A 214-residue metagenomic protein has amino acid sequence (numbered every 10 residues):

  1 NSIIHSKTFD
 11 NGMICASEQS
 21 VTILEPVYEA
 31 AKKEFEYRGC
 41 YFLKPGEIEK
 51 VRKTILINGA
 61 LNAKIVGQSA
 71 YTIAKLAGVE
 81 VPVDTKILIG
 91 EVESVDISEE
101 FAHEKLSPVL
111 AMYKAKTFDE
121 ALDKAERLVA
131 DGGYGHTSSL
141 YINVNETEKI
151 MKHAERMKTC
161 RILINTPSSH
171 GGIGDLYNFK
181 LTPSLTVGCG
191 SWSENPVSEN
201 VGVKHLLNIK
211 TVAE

Functional and structural regions predicted by a protein language model:
N1-D96: ALDH superfamily catalytic-core signature
V79-E214: Conserved C-terminal structural/oligomerization subdomain of aldehyde/semialdehyde dehydrogenase
